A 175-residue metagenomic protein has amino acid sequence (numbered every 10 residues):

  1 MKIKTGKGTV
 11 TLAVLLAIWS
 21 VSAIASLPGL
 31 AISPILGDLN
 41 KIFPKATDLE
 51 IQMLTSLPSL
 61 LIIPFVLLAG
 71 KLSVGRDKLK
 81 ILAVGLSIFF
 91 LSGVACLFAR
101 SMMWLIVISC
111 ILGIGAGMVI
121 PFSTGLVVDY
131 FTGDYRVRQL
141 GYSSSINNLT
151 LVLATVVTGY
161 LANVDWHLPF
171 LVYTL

Functional and structural regions predicted by a protein language model:
A13-D48, A69: Extracytoplasmic
V21, L82-I88, S92, I108 (+2 more regions): Residue-level signature of the transmembrane alpha-helical cores of Major Facilitator Superfamily-type secondary
S26, L30, L97, G113-P121 (+1 more regions): Small-residue-rich segments within alpha-helical transmembrane domains of MFS-like 12-TM solute carriers
L30, P58-L67, L151-V152: Residue-level signature of mid-helix packing/kink "hotspots" within the transmembrane helices of 12-pass Major
P64-M103: Conserved MFS/SLC helix-loop-helix module at the cytosolic interface between two early adjacent transmembrane helices
M102, I108-N147: Cytoplasmic helix-loop-helix junction between adjacent transmembrane helices in 12-TM secondary transporters
Y142-L175: Helix-loop-helix hairpin linking two adjacent transmembrane segments in secondary transporters
